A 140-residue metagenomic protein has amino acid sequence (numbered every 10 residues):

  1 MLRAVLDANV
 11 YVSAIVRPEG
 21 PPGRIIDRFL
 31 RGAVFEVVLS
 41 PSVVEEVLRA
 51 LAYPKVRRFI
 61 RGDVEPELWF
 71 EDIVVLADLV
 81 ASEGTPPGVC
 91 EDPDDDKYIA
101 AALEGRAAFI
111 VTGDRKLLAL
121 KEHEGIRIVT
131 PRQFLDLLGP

Functional and structural regions predicted by a protein language model:
M1-L39: Short, well-structured N-terminal submotif of metal-dependent ribonuclease cores
L6-A8, L39-S40, G113-D114, T130-P131: A secondary-structure boundary/capping signal
Y11-V12, V44, V56, L117 (+1 more regions): A generic structural signal for short hydrophobic patches within well-formed alpha-helices
S13-I15, R57-R58, T85-E91: Short, flexible loop segments at the rims of nucleotide/cofactor-binding pockets, characterized by
G20, V38, V64, L68 (+3 more regions): Residues at secondary-structure transition points
R28-T85: PIN-domain endoribonuclease scaffold, especially VapC-family toxins
V74-F109, R115: Active-site neighborhoods of divalent-metal-dependent phosphate/nucleic-acid chemistry enzymes
L103-F109, R115-P140: Acidic, PIN/NYN-like endoribonuclease modules and their adjacent C-terminal/linker elements
